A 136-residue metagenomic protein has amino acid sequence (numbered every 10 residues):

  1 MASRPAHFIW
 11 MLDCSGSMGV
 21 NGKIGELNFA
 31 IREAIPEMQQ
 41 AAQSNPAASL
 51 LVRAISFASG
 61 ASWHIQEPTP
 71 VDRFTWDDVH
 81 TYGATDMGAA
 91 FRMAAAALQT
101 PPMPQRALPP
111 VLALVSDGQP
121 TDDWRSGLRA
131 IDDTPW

Functional and structural regions predicted by a protein language model:
M1-A2, Q40-P46, Q99-A107, A130: Surface-exposed acidic, glycine-flexible loop patches that form ligand/cofactor-binding and adhesion interfaces
M1-S3, I24, S62-T69, D78 (+2 more regions): Cysteine endopeptidase catalytic domains of the caspase/legumain-like
A2-H64, V111-V115: Von Willebrand factor
A6, P68, G88: P-loop NTP-binding core
I31-Q40, R92-Q99, L128: Short, well-ordered amphipathic alpha-helices
A48, L108, T134-W136: Loop/turn elements at helix/coil->beta-strand transitions in domains of secreted/extracellular proteins
S62-H64, D72-P109, D122: Von Willebrand factor
G118-W136: VWA/integrin I-like adhesion module and closely mimicked acidic/polar interface patches used
